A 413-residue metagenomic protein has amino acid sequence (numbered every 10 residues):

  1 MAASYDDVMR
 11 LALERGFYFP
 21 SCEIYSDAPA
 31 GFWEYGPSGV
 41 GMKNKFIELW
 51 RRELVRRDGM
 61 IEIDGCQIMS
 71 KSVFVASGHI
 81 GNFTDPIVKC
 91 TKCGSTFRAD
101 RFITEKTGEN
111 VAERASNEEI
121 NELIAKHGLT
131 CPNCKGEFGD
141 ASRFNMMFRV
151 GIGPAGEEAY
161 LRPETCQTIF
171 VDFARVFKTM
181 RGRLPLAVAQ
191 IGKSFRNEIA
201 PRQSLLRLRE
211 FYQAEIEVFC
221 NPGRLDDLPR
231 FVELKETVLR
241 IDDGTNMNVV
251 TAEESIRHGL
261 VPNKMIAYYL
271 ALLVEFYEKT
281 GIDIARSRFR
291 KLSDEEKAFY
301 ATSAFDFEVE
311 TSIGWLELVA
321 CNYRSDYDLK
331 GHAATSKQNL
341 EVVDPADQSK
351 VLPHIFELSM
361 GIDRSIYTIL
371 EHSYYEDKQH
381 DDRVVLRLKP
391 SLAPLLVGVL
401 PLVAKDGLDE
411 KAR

Functional and structural regions predicted by a protein language model:
M1-R413: NTP/phosphate- and nucleic-acid-binding module
